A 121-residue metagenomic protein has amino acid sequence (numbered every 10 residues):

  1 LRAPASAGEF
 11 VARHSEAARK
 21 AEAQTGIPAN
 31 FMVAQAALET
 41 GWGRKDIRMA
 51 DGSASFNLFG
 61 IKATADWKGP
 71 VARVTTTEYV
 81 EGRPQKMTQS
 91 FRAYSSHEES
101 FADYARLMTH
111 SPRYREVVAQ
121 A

Functional and structural regions predicted by a protein language model:
L1-A121: Catalytic cores of secreted/periplasmic lytic hydrolases that degrade extracellular macromolecules
